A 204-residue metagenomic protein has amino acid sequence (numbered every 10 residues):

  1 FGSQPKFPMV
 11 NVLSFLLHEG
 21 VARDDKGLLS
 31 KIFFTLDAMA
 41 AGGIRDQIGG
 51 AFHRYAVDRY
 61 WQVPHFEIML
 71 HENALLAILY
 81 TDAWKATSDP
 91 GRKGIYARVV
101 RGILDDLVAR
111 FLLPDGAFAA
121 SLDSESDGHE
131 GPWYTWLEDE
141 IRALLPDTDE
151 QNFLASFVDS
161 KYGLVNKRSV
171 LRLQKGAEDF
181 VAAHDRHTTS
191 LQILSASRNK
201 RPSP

Functional and structural regions predicted by a protein language model:
F1-P204: Glycan-recognition and catalytic cores of secretory/periplasmic carbohydrate-active enzymes
